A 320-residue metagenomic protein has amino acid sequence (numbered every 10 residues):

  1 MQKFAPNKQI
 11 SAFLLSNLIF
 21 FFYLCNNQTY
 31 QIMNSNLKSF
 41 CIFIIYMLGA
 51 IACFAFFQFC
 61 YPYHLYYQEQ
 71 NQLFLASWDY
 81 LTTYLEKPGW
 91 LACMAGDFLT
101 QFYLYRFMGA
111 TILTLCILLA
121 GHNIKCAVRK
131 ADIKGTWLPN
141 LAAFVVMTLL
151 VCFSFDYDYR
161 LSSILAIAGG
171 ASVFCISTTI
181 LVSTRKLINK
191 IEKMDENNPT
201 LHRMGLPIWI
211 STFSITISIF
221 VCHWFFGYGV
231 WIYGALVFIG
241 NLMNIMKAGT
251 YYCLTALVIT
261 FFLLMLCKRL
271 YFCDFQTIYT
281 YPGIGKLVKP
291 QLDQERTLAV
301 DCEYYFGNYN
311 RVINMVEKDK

Functional and structural regions predicted by a protein language model:
Q28-C53, Y252-V258: Start-transfer (signal-anchor) and selected internal transmembrane alpha helices of multi-pass inner/ER membrane
N36, D132-I133, R185-L206, F238-I239: Membrane-interfacial, low-structure loops and terminal tails that flank and connect transmembrane helices in multi-pass
S39, T114-D132, T148, A171-T179: Transmembrane-helix motifs of polytopic, lipid-linked glycan transferases
I42-A55, P139-T148, S211-I217: Alpha-helical transmembrane segments
I42-L65, C222, T260-R269: Transmembrane signal-anchor helices characteristic of membrane glycosylation enzymes that use polyprenol
F56-L115, R296: Membrane-interface coil-to-helix junctions
Y67-Q70, L85, G89, L113 (+3 more regions): Membrane-interface micro-motifs in multi-pass membrane enzymes
F272-K320: Soluble catalytic regions of membrane-associated enzymes that act on cell-envelope and secretory-pathway components
